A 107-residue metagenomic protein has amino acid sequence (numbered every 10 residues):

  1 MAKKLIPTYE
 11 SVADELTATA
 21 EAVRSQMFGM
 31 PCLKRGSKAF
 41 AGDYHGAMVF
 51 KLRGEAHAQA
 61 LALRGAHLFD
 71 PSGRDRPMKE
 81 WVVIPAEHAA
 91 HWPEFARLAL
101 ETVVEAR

Functional and structural regions predicted by a protein language model:
M1-R107: Charge-dense, helix-prone N-terminal extensions
